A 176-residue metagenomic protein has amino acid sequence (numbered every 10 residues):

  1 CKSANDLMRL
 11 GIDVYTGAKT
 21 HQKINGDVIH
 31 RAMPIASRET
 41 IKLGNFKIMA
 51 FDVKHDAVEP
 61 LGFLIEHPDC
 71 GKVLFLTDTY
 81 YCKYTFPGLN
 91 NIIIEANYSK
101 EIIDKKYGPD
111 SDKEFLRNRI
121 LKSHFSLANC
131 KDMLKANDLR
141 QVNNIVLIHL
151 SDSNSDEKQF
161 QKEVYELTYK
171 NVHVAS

Functional and structural regions predicted by a protein language model:
C1-K2, H21-I24, D56-V58, C82-Y84 (+2 more regions): Active-site environment of divalent metal-dependent phosphoester hydrolases
C1-T40: Active-site HxH/HxHxD metal-binding segment of metal-dependent hydrolases
K2, A36-N91: Core dinuclear metal-dependent hydrolase active-site scaffold
N5-L10, C70, R140-V146: Short, surface-exposed connector motifs at secondary-structure boundaries
I12, D27-S37, K47-I48, L89-I94 (+1 more regions): Active-site regions of enzymes building and remodeling cell-envelope glycoconjugates
G17, I35, L76, I94-E95 (+1 more regions): Generic beta-sheet signal
K23-D27, L43-F46, P60-L61, I102-Y107: Short, charged, surface-exposed secondary-structure boundary motifs
P87-S176: Cap/insert and terminal regions of metallo-dependent hydrolase folds
